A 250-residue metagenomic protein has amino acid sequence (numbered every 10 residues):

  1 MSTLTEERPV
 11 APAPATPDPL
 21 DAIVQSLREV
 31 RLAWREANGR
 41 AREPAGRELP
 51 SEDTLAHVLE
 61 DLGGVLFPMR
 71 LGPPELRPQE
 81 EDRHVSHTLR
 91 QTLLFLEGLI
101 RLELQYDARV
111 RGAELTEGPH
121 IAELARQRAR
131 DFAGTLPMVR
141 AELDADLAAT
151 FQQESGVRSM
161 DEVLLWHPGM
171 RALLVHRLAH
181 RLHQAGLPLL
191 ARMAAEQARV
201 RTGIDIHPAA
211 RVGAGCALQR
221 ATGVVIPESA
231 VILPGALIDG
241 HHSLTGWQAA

Functional and structural regions predicted by a protein language model:
M1-E196: Terminal amphipathic alpha-helical/low-complexity segments used for targeting or macromolecular assembly
A179-A250: Flexible, glycine/small-residue-enriched loop-and-beta-strand segment within the central core of proteins
